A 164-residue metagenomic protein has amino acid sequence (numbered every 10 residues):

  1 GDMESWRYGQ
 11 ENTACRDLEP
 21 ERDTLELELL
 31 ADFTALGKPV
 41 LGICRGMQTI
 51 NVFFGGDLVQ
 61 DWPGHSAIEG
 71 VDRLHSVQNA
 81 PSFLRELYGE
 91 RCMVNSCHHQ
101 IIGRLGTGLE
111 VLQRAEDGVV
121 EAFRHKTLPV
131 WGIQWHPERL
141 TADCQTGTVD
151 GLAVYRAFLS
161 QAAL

Functional and structural regions predicted by a protein language model:
G1, Y8-G9, G42, G46 (+4 more regions): Glycine-centered flexibility sites
G1-E4, I68-E69: Short, surface-exposed acidic-centric catalytic microdomains
M3-W6, T49-V52, T141: Short catalytic/ligand-binding loop motif for oxyanion handling, primarily in non-cytosolic enzymes, centered on
E4-E19, C144: Glycine/threonine-rich flexible loop motifs
L18-L36, P63-L164: Amide-donor transfer/coupling interface in amidating biosynthetic enzymes
D32-D57, H136: Catalytic nucleophile loop
